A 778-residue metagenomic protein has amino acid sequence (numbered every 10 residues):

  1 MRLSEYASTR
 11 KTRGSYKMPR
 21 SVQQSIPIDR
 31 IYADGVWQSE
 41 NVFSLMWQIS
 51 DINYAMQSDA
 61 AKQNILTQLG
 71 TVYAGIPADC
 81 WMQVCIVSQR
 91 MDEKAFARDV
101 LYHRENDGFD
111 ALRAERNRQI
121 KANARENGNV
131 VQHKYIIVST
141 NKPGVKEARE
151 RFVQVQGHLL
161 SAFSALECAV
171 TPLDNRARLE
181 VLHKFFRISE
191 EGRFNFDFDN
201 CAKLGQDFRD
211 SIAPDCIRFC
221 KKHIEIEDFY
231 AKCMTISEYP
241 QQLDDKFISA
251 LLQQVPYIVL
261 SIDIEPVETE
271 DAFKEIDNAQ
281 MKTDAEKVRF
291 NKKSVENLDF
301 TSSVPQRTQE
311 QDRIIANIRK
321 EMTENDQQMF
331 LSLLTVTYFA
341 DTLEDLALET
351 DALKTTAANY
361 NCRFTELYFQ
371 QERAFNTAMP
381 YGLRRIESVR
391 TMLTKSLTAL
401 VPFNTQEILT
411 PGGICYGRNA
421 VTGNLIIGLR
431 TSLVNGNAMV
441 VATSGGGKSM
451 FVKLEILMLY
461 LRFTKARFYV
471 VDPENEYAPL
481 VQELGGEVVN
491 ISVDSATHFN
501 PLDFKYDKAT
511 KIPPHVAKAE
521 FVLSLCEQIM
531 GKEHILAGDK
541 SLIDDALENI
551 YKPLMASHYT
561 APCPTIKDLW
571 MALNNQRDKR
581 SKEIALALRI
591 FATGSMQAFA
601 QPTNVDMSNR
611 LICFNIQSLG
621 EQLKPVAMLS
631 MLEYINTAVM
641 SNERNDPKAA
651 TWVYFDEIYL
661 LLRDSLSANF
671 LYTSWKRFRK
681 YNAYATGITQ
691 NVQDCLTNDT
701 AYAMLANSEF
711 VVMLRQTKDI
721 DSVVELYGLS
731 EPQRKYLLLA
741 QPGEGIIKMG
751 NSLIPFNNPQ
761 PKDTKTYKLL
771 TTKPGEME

Functional and structural regions predicted by a protein language model:
R2-F403: Extended, folded cores of ATP/NTP-driven motor/assembly subunits in large transport and secretion machines
I52, D59-A78, Q89, A250-L252 (+11 more regions): P-loop NTPase motor domains
V440: Hydrophobic anchor at the beta1->P-loop junction of P-loop NTPases
K448: Conserved lysine of the Walker
F451: Hydrophobic positions on the alpha1 helix immediately C-terminal to the Walker A/P-loop
M458-Y469, A638: Post-Walker A helix-loop "phosphate-sensing" segment adjacent to the P-loop in P-loop NTPases
G485-V489, T700-M713: A short helix-turn-beta junction within AAA+ P-loop NTPase domains corresponding to the substrate/partner-engaging
S730-E778: Conserved P-loop NTPase
